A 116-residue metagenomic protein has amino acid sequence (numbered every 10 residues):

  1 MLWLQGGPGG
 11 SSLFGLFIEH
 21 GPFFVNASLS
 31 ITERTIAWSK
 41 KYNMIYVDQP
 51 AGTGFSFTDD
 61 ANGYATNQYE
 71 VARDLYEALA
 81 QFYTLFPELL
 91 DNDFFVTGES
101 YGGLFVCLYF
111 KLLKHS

Functional and structural regions predicted by a protein language model:
M1-R73, A80, T84, Y109-H115: N-terminal cap/lid subdomain of alpha/beta-hydrolase-fold enzymes
D48, S100-G103: Catalytic nucleophile-elbow at a beta strand-turn-alpha helix junction centered on a G-D-S/GDSL motif, marking
P87-Y101: Alpha/beta-hydrolase fold nucleophile elbow
T97, L104, H115-S116: Short, intrinsically disordered, charge-balanced linker/junction segments flanking boundaries in proteins
G102, V106-F110: Short helix immediately C-terminal to the catalytic nucleophile in hydrolase catalytic domains
